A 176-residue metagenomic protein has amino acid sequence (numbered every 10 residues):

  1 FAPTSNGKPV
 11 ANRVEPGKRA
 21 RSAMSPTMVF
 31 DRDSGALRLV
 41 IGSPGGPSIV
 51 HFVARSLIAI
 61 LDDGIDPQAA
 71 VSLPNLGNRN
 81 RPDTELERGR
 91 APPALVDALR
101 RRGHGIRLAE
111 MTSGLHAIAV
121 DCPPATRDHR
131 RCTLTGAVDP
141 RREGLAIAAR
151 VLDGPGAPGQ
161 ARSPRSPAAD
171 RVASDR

Functional and structural regions predicted by a protein language model:
F1-A109: Proteins synthesized as precursors that undergo proteolytic processing into mature forms
I65-D66, D83, P93-R176: Terminal-appendage/accessory-domain detector
